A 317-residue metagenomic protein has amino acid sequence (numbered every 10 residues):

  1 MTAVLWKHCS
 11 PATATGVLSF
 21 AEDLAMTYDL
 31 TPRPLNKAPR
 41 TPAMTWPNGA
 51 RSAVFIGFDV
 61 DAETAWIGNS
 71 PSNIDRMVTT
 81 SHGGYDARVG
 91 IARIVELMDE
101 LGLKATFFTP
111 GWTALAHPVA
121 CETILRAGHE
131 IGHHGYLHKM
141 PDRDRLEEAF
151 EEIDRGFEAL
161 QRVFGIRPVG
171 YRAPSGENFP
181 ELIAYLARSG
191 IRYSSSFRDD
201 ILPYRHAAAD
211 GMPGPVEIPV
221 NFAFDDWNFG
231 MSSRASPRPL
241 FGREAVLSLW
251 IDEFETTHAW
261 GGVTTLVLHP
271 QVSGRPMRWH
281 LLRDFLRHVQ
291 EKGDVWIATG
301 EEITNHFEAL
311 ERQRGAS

Functional and structural regions predicted by a protein language model:
F20-G170, S175-A223, E244-L266, G274-S317: Catalytic alpha-helical scaffold of carbohydrate-active enzymes acting on polysaccharides/glycoconjugates
P168, S232-G242, P270-Q271: Surface-exposed cleft-lining segments at the edges of enzyme active sites
V216-P237: Glycine-rich, positively charged active-site loop/lid region within alpha/beta enzyme cores that binds and organizes
